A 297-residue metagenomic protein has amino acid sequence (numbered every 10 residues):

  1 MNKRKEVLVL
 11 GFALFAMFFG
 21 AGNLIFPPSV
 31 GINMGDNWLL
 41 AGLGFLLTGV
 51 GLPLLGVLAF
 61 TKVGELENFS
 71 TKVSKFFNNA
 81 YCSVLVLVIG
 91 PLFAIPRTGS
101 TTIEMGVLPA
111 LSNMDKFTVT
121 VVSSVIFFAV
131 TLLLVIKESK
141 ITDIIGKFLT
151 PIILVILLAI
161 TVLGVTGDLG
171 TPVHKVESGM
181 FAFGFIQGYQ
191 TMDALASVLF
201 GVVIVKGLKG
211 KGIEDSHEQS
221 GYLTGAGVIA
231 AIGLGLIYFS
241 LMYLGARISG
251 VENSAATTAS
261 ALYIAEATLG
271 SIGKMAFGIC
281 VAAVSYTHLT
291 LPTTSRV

Functional and structural regions predicted by a protein language model:
K5-L14, L39, F76-I89, V122-V125 (+2 more regions): Select transmembrane alpha-helical segments in multipass membrane proteins
V9, L14, F18, Y81-L85 (+5 more regions): Transmembrane alpha-helical segments of multi-pass small-molecule transport proteins
V9-F19, L163-D168, E177-L244, A276-V284: Hydrophobic, membrane-embedded alpha-helices of multi-pass small-molecule transporters
G31-M34, A94-S123, G167-Y189: Inter-helical loop and helix-membrane interface segments of multi-pass membrane transporters/permeases
L40-F117: Membrane helical hairpin/interfacial module
T61-N68, F127-L149, G210-I213: Membrane-water interface regions at transmembrane-helix termini and the short interhelical loops of multi-pass membrane
E67-T71, S240-Y286: TM-loop-TM module centered on a large, flexible mid-protein loop between adjacent transmembrane helices in multi-pass
T287-T293: Conserved small/polar residues in nucleotide/adenosyl-binding loops
